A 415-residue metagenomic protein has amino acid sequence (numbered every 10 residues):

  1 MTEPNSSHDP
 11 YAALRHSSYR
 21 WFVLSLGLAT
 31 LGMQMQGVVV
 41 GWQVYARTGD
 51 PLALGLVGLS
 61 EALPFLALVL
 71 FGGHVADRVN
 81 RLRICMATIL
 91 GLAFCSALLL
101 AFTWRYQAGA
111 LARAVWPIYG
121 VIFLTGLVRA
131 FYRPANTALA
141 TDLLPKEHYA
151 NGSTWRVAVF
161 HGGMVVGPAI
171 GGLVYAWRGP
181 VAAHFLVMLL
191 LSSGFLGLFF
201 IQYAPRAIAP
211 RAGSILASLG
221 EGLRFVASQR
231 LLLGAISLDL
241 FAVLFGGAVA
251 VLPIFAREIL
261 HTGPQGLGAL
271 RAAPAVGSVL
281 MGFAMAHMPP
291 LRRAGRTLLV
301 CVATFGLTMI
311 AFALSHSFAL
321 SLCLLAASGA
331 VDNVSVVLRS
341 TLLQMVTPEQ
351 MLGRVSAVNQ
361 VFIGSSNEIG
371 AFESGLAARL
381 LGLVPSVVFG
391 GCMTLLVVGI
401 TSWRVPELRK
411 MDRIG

Functional and structural regions predicted by a protein language model:
M1-G415: Alpha-helical transmembrane-bundle signature of multi-pass membrane transport and export proteins
